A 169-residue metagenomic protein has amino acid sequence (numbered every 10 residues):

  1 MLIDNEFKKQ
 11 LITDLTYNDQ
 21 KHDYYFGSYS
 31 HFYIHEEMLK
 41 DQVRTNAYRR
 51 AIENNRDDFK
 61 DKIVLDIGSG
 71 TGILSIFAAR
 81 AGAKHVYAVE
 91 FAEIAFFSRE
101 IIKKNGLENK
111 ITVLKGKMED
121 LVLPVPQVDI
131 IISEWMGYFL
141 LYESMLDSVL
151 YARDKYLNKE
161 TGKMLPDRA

Functional and structural regions predicted by a protein language model:
M1-I67, T71-A169: Class I SAM-binding transferase module
